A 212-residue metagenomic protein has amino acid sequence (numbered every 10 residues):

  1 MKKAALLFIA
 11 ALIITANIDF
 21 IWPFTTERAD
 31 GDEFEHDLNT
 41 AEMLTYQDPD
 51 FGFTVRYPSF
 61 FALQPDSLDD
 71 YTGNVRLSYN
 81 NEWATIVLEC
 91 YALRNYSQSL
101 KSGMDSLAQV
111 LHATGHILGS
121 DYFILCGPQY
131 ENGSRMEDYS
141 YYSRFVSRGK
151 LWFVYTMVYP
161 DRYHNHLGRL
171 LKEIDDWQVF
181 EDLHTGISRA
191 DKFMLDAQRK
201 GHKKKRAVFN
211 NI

Functional and structural regions predicted by a protein language model:
A4-D19: Hydrophobic membrane-insertion alpha-helices, especially the h-region of bacterial N-terminal signal peptides
F24-Q47, R189-K205, F209: N-terminal low-complexity, Pro/Thr/Ser-rich intrinsically disordered segments that act as propeptides or flexible
G31-D69: N-terminal "mature-domain start" segment
A41-M43, F61-A62, Q109-A113, W177-Q178: Short glycine-aromatic motifs
P58, S97, K101-M104, L171-D175: Extracytoplasmic/secreted envelope proteins and their assembly/folding machinery, especially bacterial periplasmic
F61, L151-I212: Surface-exposed amphipathic alpha-helical segments
Q64-H166: Conserved polar/disulfide-associated segments of primarily extracytoplasmic proteins
